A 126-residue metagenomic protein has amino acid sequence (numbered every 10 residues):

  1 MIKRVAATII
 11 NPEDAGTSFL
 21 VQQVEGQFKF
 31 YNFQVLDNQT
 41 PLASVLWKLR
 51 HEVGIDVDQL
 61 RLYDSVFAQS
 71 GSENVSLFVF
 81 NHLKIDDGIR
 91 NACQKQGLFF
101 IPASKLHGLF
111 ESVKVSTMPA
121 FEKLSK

Functional and structural regions predicted by a protein language model:
M1-A7, Q59-L60, F67-A68: A contiguous, well-structured "functional interface" segment within a domain
M1-Y31: N-terminal strand-loop-strand
R4, L49-R50, L83: Short secondary-structure boundary micro-motifs
N11, S18, P41, N81-H82: Functionally constrained cores in energy, signaling, and assembly domains
P12-G16, F67, K84-D87, K105: Generic "edge-of-domain/loop-turn" microfeature
V24-F33, D37, E73-K126: Nudix hydrolase/Nudix homology domain
N32-D64: The catalytic Nudix box helix
D64-N74: Short, structured protein-protein interaction patches enriched in aromatics and acidic/basic residues, typified by
